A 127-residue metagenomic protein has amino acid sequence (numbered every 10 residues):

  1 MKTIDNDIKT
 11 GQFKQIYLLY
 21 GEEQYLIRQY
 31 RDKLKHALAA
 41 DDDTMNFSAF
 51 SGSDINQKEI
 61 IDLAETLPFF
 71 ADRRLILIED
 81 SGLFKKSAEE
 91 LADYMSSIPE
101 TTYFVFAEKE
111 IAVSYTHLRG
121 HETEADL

Functional and structural regions predicted by a protein language model:
M1-G11: Short N-terminal or domain-adjacent regulatory/targeting segments
M1-T3, Y17, Y25-R28, D32-R119: Non-catalytic interfacial helical region
T10, Y17, Y25, E124-D126: Non-transmembrane, interaction-prone segments in cytosolic or luminal domains
T10-Q12, F69-F70: Short, flexible turn/loop "capping" segments at secondary-structure junctions
Y20: Residues at the beta-strand->loop junction immediately N-terminal to the Walker
H117-G120, E124-L127: Single conserved hydrophobic/aromatic residue that forms the stacking wall/gate of nucleotide- or nucleobase-binding
